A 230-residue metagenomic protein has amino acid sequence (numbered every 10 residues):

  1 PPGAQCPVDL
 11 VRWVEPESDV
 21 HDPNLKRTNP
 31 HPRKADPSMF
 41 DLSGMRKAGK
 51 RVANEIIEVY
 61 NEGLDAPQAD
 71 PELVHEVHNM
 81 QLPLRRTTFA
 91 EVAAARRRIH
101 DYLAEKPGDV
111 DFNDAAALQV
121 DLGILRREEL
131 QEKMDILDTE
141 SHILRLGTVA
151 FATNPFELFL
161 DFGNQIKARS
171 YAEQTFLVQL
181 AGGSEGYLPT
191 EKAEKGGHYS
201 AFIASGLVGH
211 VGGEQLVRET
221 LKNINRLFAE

Functional and structural regions predicted by a protein language model:
P1-E230: Non-catalytic substrate/cofactor recognition surfaces at enzyme active-site rims
